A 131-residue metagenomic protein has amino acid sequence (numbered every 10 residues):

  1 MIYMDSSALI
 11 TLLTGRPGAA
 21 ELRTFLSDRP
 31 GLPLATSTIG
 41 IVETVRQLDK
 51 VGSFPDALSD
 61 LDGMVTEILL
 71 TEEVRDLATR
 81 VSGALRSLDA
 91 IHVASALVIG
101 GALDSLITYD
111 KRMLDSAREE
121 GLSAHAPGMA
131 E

Functional and structural regions predicted by a protein language model:
M1, V98-E131: Acidic, PIN/NYN-like endoribonuclease modules and their adjacent C-terminal/linker elements
M1-T36, L48-S59, A130-E131: Short, well-structured N-terminal submotif of metal-dependent ribonuclease cores
M4, T36, L69, S87-A90 (+1 more regions): Short beta-strand scaffold positions
A8-L9, G40, V74, H92 (+1 more regions): Alpha-helix capping/helix-boundary segments
P30-L34, M64-T66, G101-S105: Short active-site oxyanion
V42-V45: N-terminal interaction/assembly modules
D60-L61, A117: A generic structural signal for well-ordered alpha-helical segments
G63-R86, A90-A94: Acidic catalytic patch
